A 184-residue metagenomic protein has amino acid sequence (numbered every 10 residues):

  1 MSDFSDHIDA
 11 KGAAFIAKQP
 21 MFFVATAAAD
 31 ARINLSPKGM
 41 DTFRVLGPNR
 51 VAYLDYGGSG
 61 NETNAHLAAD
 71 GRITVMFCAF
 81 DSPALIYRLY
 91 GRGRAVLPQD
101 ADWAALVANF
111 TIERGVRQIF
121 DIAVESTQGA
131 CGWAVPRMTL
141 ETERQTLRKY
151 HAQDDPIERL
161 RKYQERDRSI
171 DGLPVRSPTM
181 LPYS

Functional and structural regions predicted by a protein language model:
M1-S184: Binding-site signature for planar aromatic cofactors or substrates
